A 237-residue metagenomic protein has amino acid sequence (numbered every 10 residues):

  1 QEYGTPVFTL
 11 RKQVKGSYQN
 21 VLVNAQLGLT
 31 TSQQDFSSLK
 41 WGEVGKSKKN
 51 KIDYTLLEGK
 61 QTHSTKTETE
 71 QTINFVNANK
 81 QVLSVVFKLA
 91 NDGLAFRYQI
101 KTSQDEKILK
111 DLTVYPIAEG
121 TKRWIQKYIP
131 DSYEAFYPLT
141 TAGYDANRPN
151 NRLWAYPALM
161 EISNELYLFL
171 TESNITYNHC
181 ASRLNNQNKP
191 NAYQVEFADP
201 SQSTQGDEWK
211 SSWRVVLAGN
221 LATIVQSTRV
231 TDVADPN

Functional and structural regions predicted by a protein language model:
Q1-P236: N-terminal accessory beta-strand-rich subdomains and adjacent acidic, glycine-rich linkers that precede catalytic cores
